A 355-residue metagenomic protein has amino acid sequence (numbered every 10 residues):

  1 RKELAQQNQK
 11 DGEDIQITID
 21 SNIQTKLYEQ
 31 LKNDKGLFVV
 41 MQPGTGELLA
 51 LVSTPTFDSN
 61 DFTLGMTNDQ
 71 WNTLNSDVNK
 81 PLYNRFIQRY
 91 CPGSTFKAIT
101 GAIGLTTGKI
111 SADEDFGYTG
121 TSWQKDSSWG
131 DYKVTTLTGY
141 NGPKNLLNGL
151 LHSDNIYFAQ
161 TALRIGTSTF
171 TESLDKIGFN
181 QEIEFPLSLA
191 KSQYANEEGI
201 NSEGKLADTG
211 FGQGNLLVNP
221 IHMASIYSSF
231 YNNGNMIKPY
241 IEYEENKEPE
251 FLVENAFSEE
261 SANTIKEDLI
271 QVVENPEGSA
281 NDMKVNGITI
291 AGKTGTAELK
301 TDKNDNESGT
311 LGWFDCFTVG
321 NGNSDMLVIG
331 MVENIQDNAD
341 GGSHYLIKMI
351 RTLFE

Functional and structural regions predicted by a protein language model:
R1-L37, G44: Conserved, well-ordered alpha-helix/loop/beta-strand core segments that scaffold catalytic motifs
K2-L4, G44-S94, I99-V332: Beta-lactam-recognizing serine transpeptidase/beta-lactamase-like catalytic domain environment
L37-F38, D113: Short, well-structured beta-strand/strand-turn elements
E248-E250, H344-E355: Short, gly/Ser/Thr-rich active-site loops of penicillin-recognizing serine hydrolases
W313-V319, Q336, M349-F354: Membrane-interface anchoring segments and C-terminal beta-barrel signals
E333-I347: A short acidic/glycine-rich loop-to-helix N-cap element
